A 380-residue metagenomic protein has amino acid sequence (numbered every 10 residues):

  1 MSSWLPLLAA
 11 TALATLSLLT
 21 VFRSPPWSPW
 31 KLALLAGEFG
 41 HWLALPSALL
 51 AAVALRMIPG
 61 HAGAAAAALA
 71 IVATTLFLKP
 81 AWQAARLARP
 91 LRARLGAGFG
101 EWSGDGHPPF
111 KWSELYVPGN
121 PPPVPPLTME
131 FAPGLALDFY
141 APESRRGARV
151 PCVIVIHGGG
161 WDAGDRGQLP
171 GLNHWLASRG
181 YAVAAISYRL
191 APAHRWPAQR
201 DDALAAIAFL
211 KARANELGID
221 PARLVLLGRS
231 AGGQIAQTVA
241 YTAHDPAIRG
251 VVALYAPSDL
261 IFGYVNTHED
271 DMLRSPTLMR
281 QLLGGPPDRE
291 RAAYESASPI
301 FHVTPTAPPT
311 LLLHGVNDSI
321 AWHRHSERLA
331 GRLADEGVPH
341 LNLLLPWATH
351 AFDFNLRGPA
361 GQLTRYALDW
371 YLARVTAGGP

Functional and structural regions predicted by a protein language model:
V21-L50, A97-A148: N-terminal cap/lid segment of alpha/beta-hydrolase-fold proteins
A93-K111, Q237-A292: Hydrolase active-site cap/lid region
A148, K211-L226: Gly/Ser-rich "nucleophile elbow"/oxyanion-hole loop immediately N-terminal to the catalytic nucleophile in hydrolases
A148-G159: Short beta-strand element of the alpha/beta-hydrolase
G167-A184: Short amphipathic alpha-helix adjacent to the substrate-entry channel of hydrolases
R195-N215: Alpha/beta-hydrolase active-site loop
T306, L312-H314, D318: Short beta-strand/loop motif that positions the catalytic acidic residue of the alpha/beta-hydrolase fold
S319-H325: Conserved alpha/beta-hydrolase "acid-adjacent" motif
